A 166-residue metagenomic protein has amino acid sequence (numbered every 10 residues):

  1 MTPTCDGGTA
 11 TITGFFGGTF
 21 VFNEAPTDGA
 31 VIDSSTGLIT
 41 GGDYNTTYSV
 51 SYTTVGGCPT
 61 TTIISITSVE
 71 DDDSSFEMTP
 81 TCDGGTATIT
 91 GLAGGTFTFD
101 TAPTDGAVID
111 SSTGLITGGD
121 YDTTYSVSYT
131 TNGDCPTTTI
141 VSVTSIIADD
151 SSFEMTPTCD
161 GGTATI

Functional and structural regions predicted by a protein language model:
M1-P3, E70-P80, I146-M155: Proline-enriched interdomain boundary motifs that mark the N-terminal boundary and often initiate the first structured
D6-G14, D83-L92, G162-I166: A short beta-strand segment in extracellular, disulfide-stabilized domains
F16-F20, Y48, A93-T96, Y125: Short beta-strand/loop motifs in extracellular/secreted proteins, especially within beta-sandwich accessory domains
T19-T36, T96-T113: Low-complexity "stalk/linker" and mucin-like segments enriched in Ser/Thr/Pro/Ala/Gly
G37-T46, T113-D122: Extracellular/luminal low-complexity segments enriched in Ser/Thr/Pro
N45-G56, D122-G133: Append "Rare intracellular matches occur via the same short Y/T/C beta-strand/loop motifs
T54-T61, N132-T138, C159: Short, exposed coil/turn segments at beta-strand boundaries within extracellular/luminal domains
I63-V69, I140-A148: Short beta-strand edge segments in extracellular beta-sheet folds
